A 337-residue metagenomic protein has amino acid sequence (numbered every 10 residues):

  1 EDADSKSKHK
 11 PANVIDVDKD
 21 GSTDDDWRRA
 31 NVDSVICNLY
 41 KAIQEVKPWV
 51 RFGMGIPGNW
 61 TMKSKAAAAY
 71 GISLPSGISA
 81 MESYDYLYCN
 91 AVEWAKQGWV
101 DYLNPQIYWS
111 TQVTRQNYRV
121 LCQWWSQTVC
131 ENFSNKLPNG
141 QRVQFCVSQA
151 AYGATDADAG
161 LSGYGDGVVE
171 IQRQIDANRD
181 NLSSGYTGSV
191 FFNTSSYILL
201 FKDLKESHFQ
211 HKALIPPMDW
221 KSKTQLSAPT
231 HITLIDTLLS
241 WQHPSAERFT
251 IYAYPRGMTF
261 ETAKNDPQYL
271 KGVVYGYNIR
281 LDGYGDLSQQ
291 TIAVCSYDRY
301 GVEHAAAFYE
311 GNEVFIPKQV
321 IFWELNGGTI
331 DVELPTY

Functional and structural regions predicted by a protein language model:
E1-W99, Y108-W109: Polysaccharide-binding and catalytic clefts of secreted carbohydrate-active enzymes
Y88-R115, W125-K221: Substrate-binding cleft of secreted/luminal carbohydrate-active enzymes
K223-I232: Proline-enriched interdomain boundary motifs that mark the N-terminal boundary and often initiate the first structured
D236-A246, V332-L334: Conserved aromatic anchor
A246-Q268: Extracellular low-complexity, O-glycosylation-prone stalks/linkers
P255, L281-H304: Beta-strand-rich modules
Y269-G276: Short beta-strand segments within Ig-like beta-sandwich modules, predominantly Fibronectin type-III
Y297-D331: Extracellular fibronectin type III
